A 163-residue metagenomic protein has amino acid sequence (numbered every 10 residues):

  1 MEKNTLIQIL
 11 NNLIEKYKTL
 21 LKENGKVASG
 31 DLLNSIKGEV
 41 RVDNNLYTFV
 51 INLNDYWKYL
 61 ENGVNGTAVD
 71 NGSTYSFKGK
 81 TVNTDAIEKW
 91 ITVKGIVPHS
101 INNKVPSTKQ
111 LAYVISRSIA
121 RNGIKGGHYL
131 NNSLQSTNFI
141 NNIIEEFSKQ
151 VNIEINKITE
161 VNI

Functional and structural regions predicted by a protein language model:
M1-L46: Charge-rich, low-complexity N-terminal segments
D31, S35-I163: Charged, low-complexity interaction tracts
